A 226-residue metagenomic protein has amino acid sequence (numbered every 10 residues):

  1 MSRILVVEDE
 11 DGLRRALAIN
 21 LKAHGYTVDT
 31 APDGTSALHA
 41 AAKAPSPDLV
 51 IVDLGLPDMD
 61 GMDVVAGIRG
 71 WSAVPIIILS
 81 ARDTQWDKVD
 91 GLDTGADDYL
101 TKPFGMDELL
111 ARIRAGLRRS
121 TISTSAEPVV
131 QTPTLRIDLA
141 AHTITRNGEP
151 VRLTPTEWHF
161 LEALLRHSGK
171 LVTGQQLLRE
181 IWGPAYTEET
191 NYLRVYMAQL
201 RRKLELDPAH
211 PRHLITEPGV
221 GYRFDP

Functional and structural regions predicted by a protein language model:
M1-I122: N-terminal/domain-start alpha-helical segments
S2-R3, A115-L171, Q175: Short, Lys/Arg-enriched segments at the junction into DNA-binding effector domains of transcriptional regulators
K43, K170, Y186: Flexible coil/turn residues that form the inter-helical turn or adjacent wing/linker of helix-turn-helix
L54, L164-S168, I181: Short helix-to-turn junction characteristic of helix-turn-helix DNA-binding domains, especially the helix
G105-R118, R152-E162, G174, T187-L206 (+1 more regions): DNA-recognition element of transcription regulators
D107, K170-I181: Short coil-to-helix segment of the ABC ATPase nucleotide-binding domain corresponding to the Q-loop/switch region
